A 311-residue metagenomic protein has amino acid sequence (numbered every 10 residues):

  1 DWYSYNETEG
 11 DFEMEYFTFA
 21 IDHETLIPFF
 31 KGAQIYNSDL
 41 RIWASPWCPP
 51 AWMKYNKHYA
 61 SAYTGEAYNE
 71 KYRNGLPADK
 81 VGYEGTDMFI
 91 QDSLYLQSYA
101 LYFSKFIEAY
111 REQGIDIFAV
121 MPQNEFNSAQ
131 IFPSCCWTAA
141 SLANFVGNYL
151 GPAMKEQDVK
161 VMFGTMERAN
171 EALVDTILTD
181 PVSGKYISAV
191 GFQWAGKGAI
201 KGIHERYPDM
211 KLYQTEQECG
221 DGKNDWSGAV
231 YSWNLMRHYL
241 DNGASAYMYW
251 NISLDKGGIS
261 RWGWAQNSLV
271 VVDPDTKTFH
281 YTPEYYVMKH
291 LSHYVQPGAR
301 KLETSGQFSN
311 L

Functional and structural regions predicted by a protein language model:
D1-I117, N148: N-terminal catalytic cores of secreted or lumenal carbohydrate-active enzymes
P49-W52, N124-Q130: Conserved radical SAM core fold
Q97-A119, F126-L311: Substrate-binding and catalytic surfaces of secreted/luminal carbohydrate-active proteins
